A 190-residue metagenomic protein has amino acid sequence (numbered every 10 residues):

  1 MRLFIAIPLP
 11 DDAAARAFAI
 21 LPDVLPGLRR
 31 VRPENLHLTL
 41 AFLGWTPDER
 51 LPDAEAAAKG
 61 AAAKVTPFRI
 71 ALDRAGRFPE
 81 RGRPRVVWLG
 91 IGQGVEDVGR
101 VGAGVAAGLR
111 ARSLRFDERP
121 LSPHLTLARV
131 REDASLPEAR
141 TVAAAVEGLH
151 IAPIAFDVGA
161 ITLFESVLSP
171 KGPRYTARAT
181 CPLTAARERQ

Functional and structural regions predicted by a protein language model:
M1-Q190: Histidine-dependent nucleotide/RNA phosphoesterase domain, centered on the 2H-phosphoesterase fold with its duplicated
